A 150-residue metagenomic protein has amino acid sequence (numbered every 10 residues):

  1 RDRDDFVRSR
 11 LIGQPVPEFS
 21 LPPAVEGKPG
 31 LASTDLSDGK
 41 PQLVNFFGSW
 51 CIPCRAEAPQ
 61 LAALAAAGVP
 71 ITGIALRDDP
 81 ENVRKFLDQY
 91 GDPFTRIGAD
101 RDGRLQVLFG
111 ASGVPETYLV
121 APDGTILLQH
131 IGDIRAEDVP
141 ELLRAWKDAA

Functional and structural regions predicted by a protein language model:
R1-P22, A150: N-terminal targeting signals for export/organelle localization
E18, G68, F94-T95: A generic structural signal for alpha->beta connector loops
F19-L43: A short beta-strand-turn-helix
G39-Q42, F47-W50, G113: Short pre-active-site segment immediately N-terminal to redox-active cysteine/selenocysteine motifs in thiol-based
L43-V44, I71, T117: Hydrophobic beta-strand anchors of alpha/beta hydrolase catalytic cores
S49-A56, E116: C-type cytochrome heme c attachment motif
R55-G91, D100-V107: Structural microenvironment flanking redox-active thiols in thiol-disulfide oxidoreductases
D88-P93, D100-A150: Thiol/disulfide oxidoreductase modules built on the thioredoxin-like
